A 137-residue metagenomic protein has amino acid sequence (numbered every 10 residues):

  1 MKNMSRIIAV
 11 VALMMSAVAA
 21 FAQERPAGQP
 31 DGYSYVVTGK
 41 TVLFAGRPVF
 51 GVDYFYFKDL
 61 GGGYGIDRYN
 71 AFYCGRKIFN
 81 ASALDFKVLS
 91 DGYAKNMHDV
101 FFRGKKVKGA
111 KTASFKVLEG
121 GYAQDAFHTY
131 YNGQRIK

Functional and structural regions predicted by a protein language model:
M1-V11: Bacterial N-terminal signal peptides that target proteins for export
Q23-K137: Non-catalytic tandem-repeat scaffold regions and their flanking low-complexity/translocation tails
